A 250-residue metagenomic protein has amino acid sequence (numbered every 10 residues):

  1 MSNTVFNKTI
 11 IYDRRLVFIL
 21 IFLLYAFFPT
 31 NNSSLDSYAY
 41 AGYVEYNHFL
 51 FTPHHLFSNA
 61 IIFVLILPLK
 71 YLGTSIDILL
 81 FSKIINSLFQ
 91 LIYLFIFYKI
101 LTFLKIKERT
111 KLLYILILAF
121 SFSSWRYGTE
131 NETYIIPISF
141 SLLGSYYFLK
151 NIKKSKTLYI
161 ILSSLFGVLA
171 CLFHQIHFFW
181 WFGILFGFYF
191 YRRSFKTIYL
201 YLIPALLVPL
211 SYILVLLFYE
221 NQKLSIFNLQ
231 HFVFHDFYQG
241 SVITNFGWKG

Functional and structural regions predicted by a protein language model:
M1, K150-K153, F179-L214, L229: Perimembrane helix-loop-helix junctions
F27-G42, F49-L65: Extracytoplasmic catalytic/substrate-binding loops of multi-pass membrane glycan-assembly enzymes
I84-K105, L143, Y147: Transmembrane-helix motifs of polytopic, lipid-linked glycan transferases
F97-F120, S139, L158: Transmembrane-helix signature of polytopic, membrane-embedded enzymes that assemble or transfer cell-envelope glycans
L104-E108, G144-L162, A170: Membrane-interface transmembrane helices that cradle and orient dolichyl/undecaprenyl
T129-Y134: Short acidic/glycine- and proline-prone juxtamembrane loop motifs at membrane-interface regions of multi-pass membrane
Y159-H174, F182-F186: Membrane-interface alpha helices of multi-pass inner-membrane proteins
I198-G250: Membrane-lumen/periplasm interface segments of specific transmembrane helices in polyprenyl phosphate-linked
